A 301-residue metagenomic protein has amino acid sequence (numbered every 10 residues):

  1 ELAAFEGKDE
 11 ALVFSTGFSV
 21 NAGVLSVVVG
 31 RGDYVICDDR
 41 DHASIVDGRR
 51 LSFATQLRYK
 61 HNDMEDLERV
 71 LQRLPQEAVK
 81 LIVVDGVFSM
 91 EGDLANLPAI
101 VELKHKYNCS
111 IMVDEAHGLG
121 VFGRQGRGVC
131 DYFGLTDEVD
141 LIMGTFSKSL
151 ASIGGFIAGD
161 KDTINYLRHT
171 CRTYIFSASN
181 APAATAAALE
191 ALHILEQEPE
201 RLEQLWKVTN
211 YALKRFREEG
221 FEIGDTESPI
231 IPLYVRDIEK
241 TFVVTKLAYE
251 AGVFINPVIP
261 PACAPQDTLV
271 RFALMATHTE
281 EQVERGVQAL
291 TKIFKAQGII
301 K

Functional and structural regions predicted by a protein language model:
E1-G23: Short loop-beta-helix segment that forms the pyridoxal 5′-phosphate
A4, E250-V253, A262-K301: PLP-dependent enzyme catalytic core of the Aspartate aminotransferase-like
V24-A43: Conserved PLP-anchoring active-site segment centered on the Schiff-base-forming lysine
S52, K106-Y107, E219, A251 (+1 more regions): Helix C-cap/helix->beta junction micro-motif
L57, H61-V113: Active-site phosphate-binding strand-loop segment of PLP-dependent enzymes
Y107-S110, H117, F122-E227: Active-site C-terminal subdomain of aminotransferase-like
E203-Y211, R217-G252, A262, Q266-D267 (+1 more regions): Conserved PLP-binding catalytic core of the aspartate aminotransferase-like
